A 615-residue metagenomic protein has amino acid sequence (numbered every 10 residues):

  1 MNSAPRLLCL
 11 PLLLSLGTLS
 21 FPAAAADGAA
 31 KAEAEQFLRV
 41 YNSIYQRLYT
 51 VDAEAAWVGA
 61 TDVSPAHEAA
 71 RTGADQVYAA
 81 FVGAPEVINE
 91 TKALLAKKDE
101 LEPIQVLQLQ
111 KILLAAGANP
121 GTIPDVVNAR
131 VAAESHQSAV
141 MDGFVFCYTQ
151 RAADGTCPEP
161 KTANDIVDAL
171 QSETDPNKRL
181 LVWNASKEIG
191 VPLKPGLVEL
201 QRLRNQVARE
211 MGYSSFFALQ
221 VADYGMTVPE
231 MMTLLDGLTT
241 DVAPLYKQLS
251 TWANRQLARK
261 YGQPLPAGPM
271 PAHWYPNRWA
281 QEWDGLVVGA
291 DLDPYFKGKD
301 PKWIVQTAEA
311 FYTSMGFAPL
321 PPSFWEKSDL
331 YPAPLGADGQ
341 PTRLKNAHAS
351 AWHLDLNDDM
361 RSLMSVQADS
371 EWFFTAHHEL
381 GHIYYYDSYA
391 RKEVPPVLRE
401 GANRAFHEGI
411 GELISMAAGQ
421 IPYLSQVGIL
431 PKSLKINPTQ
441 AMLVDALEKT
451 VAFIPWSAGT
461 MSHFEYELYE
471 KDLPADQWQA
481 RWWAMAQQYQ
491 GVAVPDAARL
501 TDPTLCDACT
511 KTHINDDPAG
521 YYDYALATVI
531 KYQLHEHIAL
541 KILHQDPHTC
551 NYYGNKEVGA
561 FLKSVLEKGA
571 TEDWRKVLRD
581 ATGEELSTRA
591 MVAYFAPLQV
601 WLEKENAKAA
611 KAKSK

Functional and structural regions predicted by a protein language model:
M1-L10: Bacterial N-terminal signal peptides that target proteins for export
C9-L19: Bacterial N-terminal signal peptides
F21-A25: Sec/Tat signal peptide C-region and signal peptidase I cleavage site
A26-A34, A66-H67, Q110-I112, S215 (+8 more regions): C-terminal, non-catalytic "cap/extension" segments appended to globular domains
A26-V198, T512-Y522, N551, R575-L578 (+3 more regions): N-terminal helix-rich structural modules
P158-D165, E199-L363, K432-F453, G554: Active-site-proximal, well-structured secondary-structure segments within enzyme catalytic domains
F217-A218, Y386-G409, L413: Post-HEXXH active-site segment of zinc metalloproteases
L235-L245, E400-P438: Post-HExxH zinc-binding segment in Zn-dependent metallohydrolases
